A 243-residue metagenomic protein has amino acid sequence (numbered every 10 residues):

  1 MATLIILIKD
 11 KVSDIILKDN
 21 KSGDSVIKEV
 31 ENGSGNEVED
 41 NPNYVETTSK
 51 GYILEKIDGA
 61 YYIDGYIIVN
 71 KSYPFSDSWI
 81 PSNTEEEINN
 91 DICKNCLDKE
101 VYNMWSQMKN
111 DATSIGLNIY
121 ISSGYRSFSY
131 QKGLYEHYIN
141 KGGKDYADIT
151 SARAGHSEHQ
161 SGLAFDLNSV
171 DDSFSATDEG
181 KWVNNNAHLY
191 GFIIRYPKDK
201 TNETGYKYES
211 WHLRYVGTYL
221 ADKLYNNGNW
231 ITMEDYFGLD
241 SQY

Functional and structural regions predicted by a protein language model:
T3-G124, F128-Y243: Extracytoplasmic cell-surface/polysaccharide-interacting catalytic and binding patches
